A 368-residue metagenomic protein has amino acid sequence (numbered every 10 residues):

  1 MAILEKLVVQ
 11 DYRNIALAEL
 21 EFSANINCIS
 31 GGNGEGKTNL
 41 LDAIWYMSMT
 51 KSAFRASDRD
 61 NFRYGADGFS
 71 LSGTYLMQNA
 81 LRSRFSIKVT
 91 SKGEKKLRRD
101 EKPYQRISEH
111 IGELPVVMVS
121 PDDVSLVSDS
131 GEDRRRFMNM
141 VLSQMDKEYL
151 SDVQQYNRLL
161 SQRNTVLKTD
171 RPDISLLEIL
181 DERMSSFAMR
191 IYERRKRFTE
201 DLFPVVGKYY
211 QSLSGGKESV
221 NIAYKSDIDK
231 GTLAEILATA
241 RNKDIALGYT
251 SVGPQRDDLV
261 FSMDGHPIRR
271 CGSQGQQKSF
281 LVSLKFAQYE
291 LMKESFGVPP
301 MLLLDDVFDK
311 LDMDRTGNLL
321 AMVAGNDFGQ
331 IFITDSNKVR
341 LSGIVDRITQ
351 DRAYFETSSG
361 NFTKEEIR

Functional and structural regions predicted by a protein language model:
M1-G32, S175-L303, K310, D314-Q330 (+3 more regions): Conserved NTPase motor "head" modules and their coupling/switch loops across ABC/AAA+ ATPases, GTPases, and GHKL ATPases
L7, F69-Y75, E94-D100, D258-G265 (+1 more regions): Short polybasic amphipathic segments
G36-K37: Conserved lysine of the Walker
W45-S57, A287-S295: Post-Walker A helix-loop "phosphate-sensing" segment adjacent to the P-loop in P-loop NTPases
M49-S125, G131-D133, L142-M145, Y149 (+3 more regions): Nucleotide-state sensing region of NTPase/ATPase domains
G73, Q330-N337: Structural recognition of the conserved hydrophobic beta-strand(s) that form the central parallel beta-sheet of P-loop
S125-S214, K225: An accessory alpha-helical subdomain
